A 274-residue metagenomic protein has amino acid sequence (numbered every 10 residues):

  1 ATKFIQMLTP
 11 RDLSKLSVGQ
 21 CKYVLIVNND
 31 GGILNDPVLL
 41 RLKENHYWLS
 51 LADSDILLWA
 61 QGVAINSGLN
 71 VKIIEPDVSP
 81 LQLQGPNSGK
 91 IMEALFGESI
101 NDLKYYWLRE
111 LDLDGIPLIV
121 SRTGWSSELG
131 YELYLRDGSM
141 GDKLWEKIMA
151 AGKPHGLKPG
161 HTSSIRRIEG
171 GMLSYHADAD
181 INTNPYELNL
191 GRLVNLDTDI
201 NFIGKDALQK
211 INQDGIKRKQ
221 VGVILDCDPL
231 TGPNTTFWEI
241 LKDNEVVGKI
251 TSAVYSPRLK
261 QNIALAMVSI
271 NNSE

Functional and structural regions predicted by a protein language model:
T2-I33, S88-I116: Internal amphipathic helical hairpin motif
L40-E274: Conserved, structured C-terminal
